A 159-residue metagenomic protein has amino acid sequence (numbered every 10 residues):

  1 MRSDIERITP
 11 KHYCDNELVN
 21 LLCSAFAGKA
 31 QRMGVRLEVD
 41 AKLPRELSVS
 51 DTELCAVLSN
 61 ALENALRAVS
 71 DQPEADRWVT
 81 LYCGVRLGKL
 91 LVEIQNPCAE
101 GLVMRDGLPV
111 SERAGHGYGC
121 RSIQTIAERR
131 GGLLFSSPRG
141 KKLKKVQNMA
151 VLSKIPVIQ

Functional and structural regions predicted by a protein language model:
S3, D15-M33: Short beta-to-alpha transition helix within the HATPase_c
K11, R36-V57: Conserved short strand/loop->alpha-helix "switch" segment adjacent to the catalytic nucleotide/phosphoryl-transfer site
D51-E74: Conserved ATP-binding N-box helix of the HATPase_c
D76-G88: Short beta-strand/loop element within the Bergerat-fold HATPase_c
L90-R121, I155: Glycine-rich/acidic phosphate-handling loop/turn and adjacent ATP-lid/helix of nucleotide-binding kinase/ATPase domains
E100, P138-V146, A150-V151: Glycine-rich nucleotide-binding loop
R130-R139: Glycine-rich ATP-binding loops of the HATPase_c
